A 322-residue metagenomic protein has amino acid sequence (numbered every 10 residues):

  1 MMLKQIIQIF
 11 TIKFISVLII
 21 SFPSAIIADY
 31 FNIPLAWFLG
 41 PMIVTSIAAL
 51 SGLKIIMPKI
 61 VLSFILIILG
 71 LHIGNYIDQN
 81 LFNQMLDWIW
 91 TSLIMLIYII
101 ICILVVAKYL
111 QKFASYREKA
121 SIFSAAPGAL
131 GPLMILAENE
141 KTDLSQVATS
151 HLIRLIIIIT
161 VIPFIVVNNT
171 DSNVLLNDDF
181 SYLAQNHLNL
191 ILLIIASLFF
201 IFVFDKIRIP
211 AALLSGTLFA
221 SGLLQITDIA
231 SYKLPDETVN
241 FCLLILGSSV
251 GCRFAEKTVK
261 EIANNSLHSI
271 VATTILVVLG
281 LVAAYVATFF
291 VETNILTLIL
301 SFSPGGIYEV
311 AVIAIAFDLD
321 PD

Functional and structural regions predicted by a protein language model:
K13-I20, I77-K108, L190, N240-F241 (+1 more regions): Entry/N-cap segments of selected transmembrane alpha helices and their immediately preceding amphipathic helices
L18, F22, I27, T160 (+1 more regions): Core mid-bundle transmembrane helix pairs that form the ion/substrate translocation pathway in diverse multi-pass
P23-I33, L50-I56: Short, hydrophobic transmembrane alpha-helix segments
I27-I43, L62-I65, W88-I99, A120-A125 (+3 more regions): Structural signature of hydrophobic alpha-helical transmembrane segments
M42-D87, A220-T227, D236-N264: Hydrophobic transmembrane alpha-helices of secondary-active transporters and Na+-translocating membrane complexes
P58-G70, I89-T91, S115-A126, A148-I153 (+3 more regions): Cytoplasmic-side transmembrane-helix entry/capping segments in multi-pass membrane proteins
F113-I153, N294-D322: Alpha-helical membrane segments and immediately flanking helix-loop junctions that form or couple to the substrate/ion
A129-P132, A148-N169, L279: Membrane-embedded alpha-helical segments of transport systems, primarily multispan ion/solute transporters
